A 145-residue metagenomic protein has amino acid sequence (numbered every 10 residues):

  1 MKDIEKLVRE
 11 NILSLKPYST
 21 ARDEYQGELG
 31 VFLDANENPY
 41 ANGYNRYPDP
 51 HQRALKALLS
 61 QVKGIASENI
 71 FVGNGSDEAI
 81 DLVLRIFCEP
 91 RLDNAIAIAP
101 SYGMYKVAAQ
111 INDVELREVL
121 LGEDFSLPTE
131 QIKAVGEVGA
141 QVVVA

Functional and structural regions predicted by a protein language model:
M1-V62, A145: N-terminal "arm"/small-domain region of PLP-dependent enzymes with the aminotransferase-like
N11, L29, N69, E115-R117: Conserved beta-strand segments of alpha/beta enzyme cores
A21-E24, V83, F87, Q131-V135: CheY-like receiver
L33, Y47, G73, R117-V119: Hydrophobic residues at beta-strand termini and immediately following loops that shape nucleotide-binding pockets
N36-P39, S76, Y102: Short glycine-rich anion-binding loops that position phosphate/pyrophosphate groups of nucleotides and phosphorylated
P50, F71-G75, P100: Short beta->alpha linker loops
K56-N94, N112: Phosphate-binding glycine-rich loop
E89-A145: PLP-dependent aminotransferase-like
